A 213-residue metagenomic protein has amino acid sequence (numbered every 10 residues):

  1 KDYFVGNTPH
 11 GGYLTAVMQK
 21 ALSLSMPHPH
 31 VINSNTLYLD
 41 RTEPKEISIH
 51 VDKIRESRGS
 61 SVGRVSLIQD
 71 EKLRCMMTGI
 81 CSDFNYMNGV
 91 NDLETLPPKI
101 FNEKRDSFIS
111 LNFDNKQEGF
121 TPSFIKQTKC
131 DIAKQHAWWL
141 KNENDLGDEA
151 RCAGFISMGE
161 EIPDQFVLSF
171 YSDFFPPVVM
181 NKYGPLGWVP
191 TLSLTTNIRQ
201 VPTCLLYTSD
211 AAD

Functional and structural regions predicted by a protein language model:
K1-E46, I54-R58, G63, S172-L205: Hydrophobic, proline/glycine-rich low-complexity stretches
T8-P9, V17, N33, T42-F113 (+1 more regions): HotDog/MaoC-like acyl-thioester-processing domains
L14-K20, P44-S48, D70, S110-D114 (+3 more regions): Short amphipathic alpha-helical surface micro-motifs
T36, V65, G79, G154-I156 (+1 more regions): Preference for bulky hydrophobic residues occupying beta-strand positions in well-ordered beta-sheet regions
R74-P176: Segments adjacent to and within acyl-thioester-processing domains across lipid and secondary-metabolism enzymes
Y207-D213: Conserved small/polar residues in nucleotide/adenosyl-binding loops
